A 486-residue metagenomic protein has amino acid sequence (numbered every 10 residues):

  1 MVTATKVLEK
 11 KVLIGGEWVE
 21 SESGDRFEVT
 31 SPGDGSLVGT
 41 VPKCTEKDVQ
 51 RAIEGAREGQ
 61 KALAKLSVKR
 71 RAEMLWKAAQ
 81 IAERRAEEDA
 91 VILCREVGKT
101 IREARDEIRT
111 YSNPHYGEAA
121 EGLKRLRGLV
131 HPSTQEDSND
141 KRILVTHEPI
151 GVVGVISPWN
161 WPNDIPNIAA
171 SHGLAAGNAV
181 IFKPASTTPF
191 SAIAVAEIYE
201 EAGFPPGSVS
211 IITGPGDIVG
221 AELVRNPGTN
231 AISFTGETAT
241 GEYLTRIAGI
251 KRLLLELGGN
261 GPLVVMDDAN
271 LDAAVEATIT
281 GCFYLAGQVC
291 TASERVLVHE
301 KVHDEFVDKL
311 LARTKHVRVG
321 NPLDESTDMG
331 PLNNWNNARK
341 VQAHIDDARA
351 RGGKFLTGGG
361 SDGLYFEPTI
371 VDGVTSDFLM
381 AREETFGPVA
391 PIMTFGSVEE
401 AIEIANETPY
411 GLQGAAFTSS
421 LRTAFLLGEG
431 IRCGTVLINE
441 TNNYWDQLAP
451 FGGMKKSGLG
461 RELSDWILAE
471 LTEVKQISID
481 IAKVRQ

Functional and structural regions predicted by a protein language model:
M1-G33, L471: Hydrophobic face of amphipathic alpha-helices that form TPR/SEL1-like repeat modules and related alpha-solenoid
G16, T30-V97, K301: N-terminal alpha-helical segment of soluble enzymes
D34-T40, T229, V264, R318 (+3 more regions): Conserved C-terminal structural/oligomerization subdomain of aldehyde/semialdehyde dehydrogenase
L37-C44, G59-K65, G154-V155, L263-V265 (+5 more regions): Short, well-ordered beta-strand elements within core beta-sheets of diverse protein domains
K47, E54, A72-E87, I101-G128 (+1 more regions): Long amphipathic alpha-helix in the N-terminal Rossmann-like dinucleotide-binding domain of NAD(P)-dependent
H131-A273, F395: Rossmann-like NAD(P) dinucleotide-binding subdomain of oxidoreductase/dehydrogenase enzymes
A179-I181, F355, T435: A short hydrophobic/small-residue beta-strand
A231, A239-T375, I438, V484-Q486: ALDH superfamily catalytic-core signature
